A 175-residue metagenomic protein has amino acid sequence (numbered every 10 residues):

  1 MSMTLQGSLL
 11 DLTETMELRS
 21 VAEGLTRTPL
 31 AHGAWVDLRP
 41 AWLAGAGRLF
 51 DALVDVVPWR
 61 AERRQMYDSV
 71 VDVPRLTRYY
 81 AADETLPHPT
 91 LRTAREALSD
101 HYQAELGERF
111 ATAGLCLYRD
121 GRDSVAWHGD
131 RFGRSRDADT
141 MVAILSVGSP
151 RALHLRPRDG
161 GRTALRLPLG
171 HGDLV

Functional and structural regions predicted by a protein language model:
M1-V175: Non-heme Fe(II) oxygenase metal-center motifs and adjacent flexible, charged/small-residue loops
